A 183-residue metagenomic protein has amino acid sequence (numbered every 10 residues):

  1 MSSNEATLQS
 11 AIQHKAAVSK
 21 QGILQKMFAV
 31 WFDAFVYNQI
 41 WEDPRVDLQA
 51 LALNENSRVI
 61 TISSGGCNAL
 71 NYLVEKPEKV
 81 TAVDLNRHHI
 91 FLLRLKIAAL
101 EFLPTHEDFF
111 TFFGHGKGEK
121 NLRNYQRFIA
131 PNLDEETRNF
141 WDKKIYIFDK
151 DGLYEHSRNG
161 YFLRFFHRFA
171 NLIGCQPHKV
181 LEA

Functional and structural regions predicted by a protein language model:
S2, A6-Y37: N-terminal regions that are enriched for targeting/export leaders and immediately downstream pro/stem segments
N4-A16, H88-A183: Class I S-adenosyl-L-methionine-dependent methyltransferase module
A34-R58: Conserved alpha-helix/loop element of class I SAM-dependent methyltransferases that forms part of the SAM/SAH-binding
E55-S64, V80-T81: Conserved class I S-adenosyl-L-methionine
G65-P77: Conserved SAM-binding loop of SAM-dependent methyltransferases across substrates and taxa, primarily the Class I
L73, K79, L100-P104: Amphipathic alpha-helical interaction segments
A82-R87: Conserved acidic E/D residue at the C-terminus of a beta-strand in Rossmann-like folds
